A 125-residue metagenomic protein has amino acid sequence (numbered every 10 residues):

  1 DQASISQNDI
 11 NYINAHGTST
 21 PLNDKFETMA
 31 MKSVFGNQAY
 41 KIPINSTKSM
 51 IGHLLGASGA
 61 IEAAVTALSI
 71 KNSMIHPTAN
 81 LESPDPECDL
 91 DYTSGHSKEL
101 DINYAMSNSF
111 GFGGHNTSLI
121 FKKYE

Functional and structural regions predicted by a protein language model:
D1-E125: Conserved "HGTGT" condensation-loop signature of ketosynthase/thiolase-family condensing enzymes that catalyze
